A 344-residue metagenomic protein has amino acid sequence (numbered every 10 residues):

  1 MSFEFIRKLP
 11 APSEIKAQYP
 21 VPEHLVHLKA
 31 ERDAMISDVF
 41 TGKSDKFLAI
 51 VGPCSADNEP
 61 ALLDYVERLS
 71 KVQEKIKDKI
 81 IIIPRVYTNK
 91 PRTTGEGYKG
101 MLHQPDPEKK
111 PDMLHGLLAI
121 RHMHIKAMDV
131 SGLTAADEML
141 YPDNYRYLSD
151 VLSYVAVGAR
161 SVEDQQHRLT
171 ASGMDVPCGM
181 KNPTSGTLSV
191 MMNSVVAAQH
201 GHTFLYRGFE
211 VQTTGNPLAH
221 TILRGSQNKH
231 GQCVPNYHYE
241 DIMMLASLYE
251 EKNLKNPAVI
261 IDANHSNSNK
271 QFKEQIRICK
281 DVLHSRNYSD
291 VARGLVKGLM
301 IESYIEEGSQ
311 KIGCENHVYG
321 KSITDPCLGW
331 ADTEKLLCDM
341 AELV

Functional and structural regions predicted by a protein language model:
M1-T41: N- or domain-start disorder-to-order transition segments that initiate the globular core
S37-D45, E251-N256: Glycine-rich phosphate/diphosphate-binding loops that line cofactor/substrate pockets in enzymes
L48-A61, D325: Conserved phosphate/anionic-ligand binding catalytic regions in large, soluble enzymes, centered on
G52, I261, G329: Conserved, mostly hydrophobic/aromatic
C54-D57, N256, N264-K270: Short acidic, Gly/Ser-rich segments with clustered Asp/Glu that frequently serve as metal-coordination loops in enzyme
V66, K79-M244, H265-S266, K270 (+6 more regions): Active-site-facing alpha/beta catalytic cores
Y304-V344: Internal helix-turn-beta structural module
